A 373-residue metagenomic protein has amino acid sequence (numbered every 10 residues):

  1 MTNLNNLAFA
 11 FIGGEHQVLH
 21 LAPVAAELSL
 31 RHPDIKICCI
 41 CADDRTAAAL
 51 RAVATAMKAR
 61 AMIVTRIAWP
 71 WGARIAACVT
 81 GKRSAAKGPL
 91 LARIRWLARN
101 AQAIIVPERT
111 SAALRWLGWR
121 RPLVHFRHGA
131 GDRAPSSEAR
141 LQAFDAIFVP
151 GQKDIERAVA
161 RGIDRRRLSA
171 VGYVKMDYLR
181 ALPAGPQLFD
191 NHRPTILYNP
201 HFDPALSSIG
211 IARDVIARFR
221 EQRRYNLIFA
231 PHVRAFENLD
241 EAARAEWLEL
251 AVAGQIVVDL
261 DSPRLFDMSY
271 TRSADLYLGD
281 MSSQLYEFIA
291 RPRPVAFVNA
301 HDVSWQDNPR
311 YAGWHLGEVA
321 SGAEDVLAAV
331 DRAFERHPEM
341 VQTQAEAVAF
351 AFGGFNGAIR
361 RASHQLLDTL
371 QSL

Functional and structural regions predicted by a protein language model:
T2-E15, L197-Y198: Nucleotide-activated donor-dependent transferases that construct or modify glycoconjugates
N6, Q102-A103, P122, A146 (+3 more regions): Structural motif
A10-H32, C38-R180: Active-site and donor-binding regions of nucleotide-sugar-utilizing enzymes
Q17-R31, K36, M176-W247, E318 (+2 more regions): Conserved catalytic-core segment of nucleotide-activated headgroup transferases in glycan assembly
R121, L276, P292-A296: Structural loop-to-beta junction motif characteristic of Rossmann-like glycosyltransferase folds
P135-S136, I155, P186-Q187, N199 (+5 more regions): Catalytic cores of nucleotide-enabled group-transfer and carboxylate-activating enzymes in metabolic and assembly-line
R165, S283-A351: Catalytic binding pocket for nucleotide-activated donors in carbohydrate/polymer assembly enzymes
E241-Y286: Donor nucleotide-activated moiety binding/catalytic core segment of transferases that use nucleotide-activated donors
